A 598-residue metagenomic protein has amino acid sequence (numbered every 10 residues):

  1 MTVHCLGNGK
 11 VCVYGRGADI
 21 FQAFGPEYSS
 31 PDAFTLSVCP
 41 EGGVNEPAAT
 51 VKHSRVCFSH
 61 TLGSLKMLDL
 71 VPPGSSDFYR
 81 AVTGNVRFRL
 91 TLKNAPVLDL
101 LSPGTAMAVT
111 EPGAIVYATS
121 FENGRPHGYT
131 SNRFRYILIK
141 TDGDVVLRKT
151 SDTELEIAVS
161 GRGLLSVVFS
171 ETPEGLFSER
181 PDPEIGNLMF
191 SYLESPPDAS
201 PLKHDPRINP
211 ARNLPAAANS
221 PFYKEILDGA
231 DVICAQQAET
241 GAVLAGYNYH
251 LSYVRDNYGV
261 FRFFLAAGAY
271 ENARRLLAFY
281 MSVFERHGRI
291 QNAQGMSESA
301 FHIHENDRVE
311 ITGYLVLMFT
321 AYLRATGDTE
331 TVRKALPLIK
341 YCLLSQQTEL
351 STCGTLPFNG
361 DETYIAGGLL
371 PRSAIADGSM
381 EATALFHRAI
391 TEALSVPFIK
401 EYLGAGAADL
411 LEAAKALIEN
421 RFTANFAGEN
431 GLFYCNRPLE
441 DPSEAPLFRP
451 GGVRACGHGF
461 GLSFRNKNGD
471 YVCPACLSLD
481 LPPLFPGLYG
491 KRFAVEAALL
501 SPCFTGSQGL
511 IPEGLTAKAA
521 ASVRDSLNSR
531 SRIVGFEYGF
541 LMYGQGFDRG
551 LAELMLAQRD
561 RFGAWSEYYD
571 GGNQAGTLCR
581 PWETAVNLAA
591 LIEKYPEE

Functional and structural regions predicted by a protein language model:
M1-A218, R255-D256, L265-A267, P596-E598: Terminal accessory carbohydrate-recognition/targeting modules of carbohydrate-active enzymes
M1-P31, T35, G295, H302-Y322 (+2 more regions): C-terminal capping/lid segments that line or modulate ligand- or cofactor-binding pockets
N209-A217, Y258-Y270, Y314-T331, L385-Y402 (+4 more regions): Well-ordered alpha-helical scaffold segments within catalytic/enzyme domains
A211, P215-G229, Y280, E285-H287 (+3 more regions): Active-site acid/base region of carbohydrate-active enzymes
L214-A217, D228-S252, R262: Asp/Glu-centered strand-loop micro-motifs enriched in Gly/Pro and often flanked by an aromatic residue
H250-C353, S379-H387, A552, L578-P596: Aromatic-rich carbohydrate-recognition surfaces in CAZymes
I290-A293, T355-F358, I375-M380, A384-T505 (+3 more regions): Catalytic cores of carbohydrate-active enzymes
S507-F536: Generic long, charged, amphipathic alpha-helical segments
